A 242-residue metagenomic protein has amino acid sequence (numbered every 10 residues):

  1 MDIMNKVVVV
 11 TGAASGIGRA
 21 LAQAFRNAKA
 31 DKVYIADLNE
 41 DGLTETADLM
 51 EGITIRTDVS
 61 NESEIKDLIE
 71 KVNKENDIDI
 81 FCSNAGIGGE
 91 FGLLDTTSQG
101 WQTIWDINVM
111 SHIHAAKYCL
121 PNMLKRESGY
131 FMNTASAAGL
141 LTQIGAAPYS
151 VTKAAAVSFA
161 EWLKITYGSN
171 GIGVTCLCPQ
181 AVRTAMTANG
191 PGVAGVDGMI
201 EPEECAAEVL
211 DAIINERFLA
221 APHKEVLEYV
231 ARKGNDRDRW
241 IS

Functional and structural regions predicted by a protein language model:
A14-S15: Conserved glycine-rich cofactor-binding loop
A28, L141, W162-I172: Active-site-adjacent segment of SDR/Rossmann-fold oxidoreductases
D41, T57-D67, S98: The beta1-alpha1 cofactor-binding region of Rossmann-like NAD(H)/NADP(H)-dependent oxidoreductases
G92-L94, G100-W105: Substrate-binding pocket helix/loop in short-chain dehydrogenase/reductase
A116, T152: Active-site helix of classical SDR
S136: Residue(s) in the substrate-gating loop at a strand-loop-helix junction that position the organic substrate next
C176, G192-Y229: C-terminal helical subdomain
